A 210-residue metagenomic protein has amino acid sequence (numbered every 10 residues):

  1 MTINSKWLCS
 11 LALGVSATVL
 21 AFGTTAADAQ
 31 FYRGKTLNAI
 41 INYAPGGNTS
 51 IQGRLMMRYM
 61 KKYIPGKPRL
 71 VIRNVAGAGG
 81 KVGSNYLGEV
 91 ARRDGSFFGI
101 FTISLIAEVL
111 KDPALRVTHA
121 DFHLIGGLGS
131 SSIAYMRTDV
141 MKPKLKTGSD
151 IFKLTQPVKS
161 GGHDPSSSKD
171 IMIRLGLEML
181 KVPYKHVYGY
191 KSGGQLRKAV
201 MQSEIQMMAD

Functional and structural regions predicted by a protein language model:
M1-T18: Bacterial N-terminal signal peptides that target proteins for export
A17-A26: C-terminal segment of classical bacterial N-terminal signal peptides
T25-G34: Cleaved targeting-peptide boundary
G34-A44, L70-N74, F97-F98, P157-G162: Short, well-ordered beta-strand elements
A39-R54, A76-G79, G161-S168: Extracytoplasmic "Venus flytrap"
Q52, M56, A78-K81, G95-E108 (+2 more regions): Ligand-binding clamshell of periplasmic/extracellular solute-binding protein-like
K62-K67, Y86-F97, V109-Q206: Hinge/capping helix and adjacent helix->loop/strand transition within the periplasmic-binding protein
K67-N85: Early extracytoplasmic/lumenal segment of secretory-pathway proteins
